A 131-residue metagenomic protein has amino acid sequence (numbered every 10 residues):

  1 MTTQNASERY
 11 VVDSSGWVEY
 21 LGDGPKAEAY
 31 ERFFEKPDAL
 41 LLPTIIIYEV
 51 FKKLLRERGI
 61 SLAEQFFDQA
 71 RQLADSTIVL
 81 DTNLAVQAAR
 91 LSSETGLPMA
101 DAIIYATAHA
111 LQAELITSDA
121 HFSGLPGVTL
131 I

Functional and structural regions predicted by a protein language model:
M1-L42, L55-D68: Short, well-structured N-terminal submotif of metal-dependent ribonuclease cores
M1-S7, Y105-I131: Acidic, PIN/NYN-like endoribonuclease modules and their adjacent C-terminal/linker elements
T2-T3, S76-E114: Active-site neighborhoods of divalent-metal-dependent phosphate/nucleic-acid chemistry enzymes
V12-D13, L42-T44, G96-P98, D119: Histidine- and aromatic-rich ligand-binding microenvironments
W17-V18, I47, F122-S123: A generic structural signal for short hydrophobic patches within well-formed alpha-helices
F34, R71, H109: Anion (oxyanion) recognition and catalysis
F51-K52, A89: Amphipathic alpha-helical segments within well-ordered protein domains
